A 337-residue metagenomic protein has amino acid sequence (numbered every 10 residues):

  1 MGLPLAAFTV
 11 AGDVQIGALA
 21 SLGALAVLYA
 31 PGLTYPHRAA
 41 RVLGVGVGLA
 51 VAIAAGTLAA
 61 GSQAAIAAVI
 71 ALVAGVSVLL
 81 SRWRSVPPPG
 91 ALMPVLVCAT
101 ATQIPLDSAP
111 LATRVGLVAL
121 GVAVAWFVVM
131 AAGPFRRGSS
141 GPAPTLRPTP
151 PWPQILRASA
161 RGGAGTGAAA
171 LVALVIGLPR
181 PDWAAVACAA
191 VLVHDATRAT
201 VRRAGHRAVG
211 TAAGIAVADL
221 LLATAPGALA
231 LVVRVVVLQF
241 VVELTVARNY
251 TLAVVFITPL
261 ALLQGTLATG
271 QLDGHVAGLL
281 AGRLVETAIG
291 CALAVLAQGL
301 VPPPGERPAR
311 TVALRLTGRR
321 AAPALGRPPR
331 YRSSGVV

Functional and structural regions predicted by a protein language model:
M1-P94, C98-I257, Q264-V337: Alpha-helical transmembrane segments and their membrane-interface boundaries that form or gate the permeation pathway
